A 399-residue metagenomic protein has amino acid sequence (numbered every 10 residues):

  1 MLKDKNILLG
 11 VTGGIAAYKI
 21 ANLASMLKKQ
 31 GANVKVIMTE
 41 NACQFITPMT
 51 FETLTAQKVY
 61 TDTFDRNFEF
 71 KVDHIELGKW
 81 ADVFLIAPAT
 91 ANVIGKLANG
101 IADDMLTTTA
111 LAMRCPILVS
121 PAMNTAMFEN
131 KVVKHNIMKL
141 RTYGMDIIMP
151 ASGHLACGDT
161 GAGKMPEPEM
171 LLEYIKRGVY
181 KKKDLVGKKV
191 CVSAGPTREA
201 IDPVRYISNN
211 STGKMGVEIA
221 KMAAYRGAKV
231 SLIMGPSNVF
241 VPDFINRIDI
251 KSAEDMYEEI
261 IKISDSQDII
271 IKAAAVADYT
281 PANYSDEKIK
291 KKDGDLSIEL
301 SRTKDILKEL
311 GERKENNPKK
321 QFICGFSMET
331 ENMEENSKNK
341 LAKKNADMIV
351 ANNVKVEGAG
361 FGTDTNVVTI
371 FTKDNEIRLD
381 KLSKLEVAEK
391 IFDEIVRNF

Functional and structural regions predicted by a protein language model:
M1-L118, N124-G213, V217-F399: A cross-family phosphate/adenosyl-ligand binding-site feature
